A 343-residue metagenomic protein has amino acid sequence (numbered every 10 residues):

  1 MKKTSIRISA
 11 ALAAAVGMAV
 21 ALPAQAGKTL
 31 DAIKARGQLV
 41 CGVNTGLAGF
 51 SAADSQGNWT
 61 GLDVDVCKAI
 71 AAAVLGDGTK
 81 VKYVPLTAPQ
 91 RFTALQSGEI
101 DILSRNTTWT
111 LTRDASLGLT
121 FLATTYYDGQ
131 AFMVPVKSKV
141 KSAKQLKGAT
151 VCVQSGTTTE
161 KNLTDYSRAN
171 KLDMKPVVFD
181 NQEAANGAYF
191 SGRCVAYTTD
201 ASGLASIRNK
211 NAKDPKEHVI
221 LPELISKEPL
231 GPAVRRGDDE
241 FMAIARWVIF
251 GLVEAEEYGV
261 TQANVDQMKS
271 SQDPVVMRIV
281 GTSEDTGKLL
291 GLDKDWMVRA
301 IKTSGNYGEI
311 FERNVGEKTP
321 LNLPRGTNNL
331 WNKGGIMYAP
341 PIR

Functional and structural regions predicted by a protein language model:
M1-A11: Bacterial N-terminal signal peptides that target proteins for export
A21-P23: N-terminal signal peptide c-region/cleavage motif recognized by signal peptidases
A26-T29, A35-S104, L290-D295, T303-Y307 (+1 more regions): Extracytoplasmic small-molecule ligand-binding "clamshell" domains of the periplasmic binding protein/Venus flytrap
D31, V64-A72, T93, S97 (+6 more regions): Solvent-exposed, polar/charged alpha-helical surfaces in well-ordered, non-transmembrane soluble domains, broadly
K34-Q38, A71-G76, Q96-I100, T108 (+8 more regions): Sec-exported extracytoplasmic/periplasmic mature domains
V40-G49, W59-V74, T108, D128-A184: Bilobed "Venus flytrap"/periplasmic-binding protein-like clamshell domains and structurally analogous long
D65-K68, A72-V74, K137-V140, K144 (+6 more regions): Extended ligand-binding regions for polar small-molecule ligands
K68, A72, G76, K80-Q145 (+2 more regions): Acidic, polar ligand-binding/catalytic clefts
